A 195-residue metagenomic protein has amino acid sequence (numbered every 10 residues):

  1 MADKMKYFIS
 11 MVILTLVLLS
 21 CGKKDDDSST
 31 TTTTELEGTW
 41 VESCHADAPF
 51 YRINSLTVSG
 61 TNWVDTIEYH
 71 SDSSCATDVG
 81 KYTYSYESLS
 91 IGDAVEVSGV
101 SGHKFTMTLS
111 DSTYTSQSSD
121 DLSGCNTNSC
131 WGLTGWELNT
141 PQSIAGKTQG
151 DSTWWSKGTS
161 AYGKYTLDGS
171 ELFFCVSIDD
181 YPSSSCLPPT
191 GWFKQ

Functional and structural regions predicted by a protein language model:
M1-I9: Bacterial N-terminal signal peptides that target proteins for export
A2, L16-T39: Bacterial Sec-dependent N-terminal signal peptides
F8-V17: Sec-dependent N-terminal signal peptides
I9, D26-D27, C186: Intrinsically disordered, low-complexity segments enriched in glycine/proline and serine/threonine
M11, C21, S29-T30, G60 (+2 more regions): Compositionally biased regions
L14, S29-T33, G60, F105 (+1 more regions): Intrinsically disordered/low-complexity terminal segments and short unstructured peptides
L36-E37, S55-V64, Y162-F173: Short, solvent-exposed coil/turn segments at beta-strand boundaries
S43-Y51, E68-G169, C175-P188, K194-Q195: Contiguous, well-ordered beta-strand patches that form the walls/edges of small beta-barrel/beta-sandwich domains
